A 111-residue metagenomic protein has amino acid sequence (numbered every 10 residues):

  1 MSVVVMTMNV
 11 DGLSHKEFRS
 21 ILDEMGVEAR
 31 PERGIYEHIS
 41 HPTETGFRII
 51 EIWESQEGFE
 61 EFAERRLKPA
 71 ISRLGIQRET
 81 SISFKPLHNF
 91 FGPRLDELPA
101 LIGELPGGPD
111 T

Functional and structural regions predicted by a protein language model:
M1-I50, E54-P69, G75-T111: Short S/T/G/P-rich N-terminal loop/turn motif that feeds into the first structured element of a domain
